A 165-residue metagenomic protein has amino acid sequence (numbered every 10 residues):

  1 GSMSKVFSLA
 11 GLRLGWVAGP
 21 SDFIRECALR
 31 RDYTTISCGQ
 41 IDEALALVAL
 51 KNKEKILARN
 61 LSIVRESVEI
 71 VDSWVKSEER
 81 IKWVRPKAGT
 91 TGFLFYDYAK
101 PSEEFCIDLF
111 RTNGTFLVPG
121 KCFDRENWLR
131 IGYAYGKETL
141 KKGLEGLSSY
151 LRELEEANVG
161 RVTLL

Functional and structural regions predicted by a protein language model:
G1-R65, D72-W74, E156: Conserved core segment of the aminotransferase class I/II
S2, F95, L117-G120: Thr-Gly-centered strand-to-loop micro-motif
G11, A88-T90, D124-N127: Short acidic/glycine-enriched loop/turn segments that link adjacent beta-strands
P20-S21, K51, F95-D97, A134-G136: Residue-level recognition of strand-loop junctions within catalytic nucleotide-signaling folds
L47, S62-D72, K82-Y96: Conserved glycine-rich beta-strand-loop-beta hairpin in the small C-terminal domain of fold type I
E79-W83, T115-G120: A short linear hydrophobic-aromatic micro-motif
A99-K100, I107-L117, F123-L165: PLP-dependent enzyme catalytic core of the Aspartate aminotransferase-like
